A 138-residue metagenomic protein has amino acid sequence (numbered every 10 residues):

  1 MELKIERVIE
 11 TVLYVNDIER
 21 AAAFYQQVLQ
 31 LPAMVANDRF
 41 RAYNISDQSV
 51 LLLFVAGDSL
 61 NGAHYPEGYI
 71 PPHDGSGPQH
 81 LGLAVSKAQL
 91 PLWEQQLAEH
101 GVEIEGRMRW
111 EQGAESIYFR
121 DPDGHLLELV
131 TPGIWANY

Functional and structural regions predicted by a protein language model:
M1-V8, V15-M34, I45-I104, R120-Y138: Glyoxalase I/VOC metalloenzyme domain signal
N37, Q112-A114: Short, small/polar residue-rich loop motifs at catalytic or cofactor-binding pockets
E103-E111: C-terminal/domain-terminus segments
